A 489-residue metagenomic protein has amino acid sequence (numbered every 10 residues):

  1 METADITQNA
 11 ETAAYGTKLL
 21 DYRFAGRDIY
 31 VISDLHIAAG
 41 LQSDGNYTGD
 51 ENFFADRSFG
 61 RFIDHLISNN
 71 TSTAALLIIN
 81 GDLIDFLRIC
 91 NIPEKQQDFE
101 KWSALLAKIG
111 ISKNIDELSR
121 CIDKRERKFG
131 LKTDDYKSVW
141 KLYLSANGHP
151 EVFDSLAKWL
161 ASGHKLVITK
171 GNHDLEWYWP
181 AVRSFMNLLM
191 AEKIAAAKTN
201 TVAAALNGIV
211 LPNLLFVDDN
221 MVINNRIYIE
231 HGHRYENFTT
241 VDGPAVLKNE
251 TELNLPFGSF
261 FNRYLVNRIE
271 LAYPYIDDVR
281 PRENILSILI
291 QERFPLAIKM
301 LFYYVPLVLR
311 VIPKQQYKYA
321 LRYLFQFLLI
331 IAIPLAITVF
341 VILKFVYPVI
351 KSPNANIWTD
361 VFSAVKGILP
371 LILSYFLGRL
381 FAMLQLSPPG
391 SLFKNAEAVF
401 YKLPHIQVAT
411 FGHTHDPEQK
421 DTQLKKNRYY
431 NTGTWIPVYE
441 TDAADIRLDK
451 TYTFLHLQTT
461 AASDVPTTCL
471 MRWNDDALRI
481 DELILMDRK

Functional and structural regions predicted by a protein language model:
E2-K489: Extended recognition/assembly regions associated with phosphoester-bond processing machinery
